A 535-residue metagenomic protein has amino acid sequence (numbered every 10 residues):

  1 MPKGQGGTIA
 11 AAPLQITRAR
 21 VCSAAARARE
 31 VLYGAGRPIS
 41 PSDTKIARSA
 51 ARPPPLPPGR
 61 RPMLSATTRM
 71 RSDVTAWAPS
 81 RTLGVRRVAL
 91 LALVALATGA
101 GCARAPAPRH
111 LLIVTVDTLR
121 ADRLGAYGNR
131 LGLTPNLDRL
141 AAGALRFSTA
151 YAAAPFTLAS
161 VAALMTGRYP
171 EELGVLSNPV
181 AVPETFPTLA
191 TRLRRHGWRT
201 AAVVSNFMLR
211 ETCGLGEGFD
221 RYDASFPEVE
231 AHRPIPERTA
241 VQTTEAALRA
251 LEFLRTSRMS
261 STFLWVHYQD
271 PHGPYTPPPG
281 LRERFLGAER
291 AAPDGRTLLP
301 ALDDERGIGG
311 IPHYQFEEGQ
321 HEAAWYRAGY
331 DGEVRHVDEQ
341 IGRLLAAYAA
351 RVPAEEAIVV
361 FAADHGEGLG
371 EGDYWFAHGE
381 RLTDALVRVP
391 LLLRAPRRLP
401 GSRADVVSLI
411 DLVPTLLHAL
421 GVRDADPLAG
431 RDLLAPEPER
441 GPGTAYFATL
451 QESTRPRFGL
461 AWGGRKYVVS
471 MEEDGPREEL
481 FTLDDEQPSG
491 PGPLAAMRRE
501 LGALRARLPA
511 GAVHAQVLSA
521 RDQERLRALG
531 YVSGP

Functional and structural regions predicted by a protein language model:
P2-I9, P13-L14: Extreme N-terminal basic, low-complexity initiation segments that serve as generic localization/processing leaders
G4-G7, G34-G36, G59, G84 (+2 more regions): Residue-identity detector for glycine
T8, P62, A66-R69, L298-A301 (+1 more regions): Residue-level detector of intrinsically disordered terminal segments
R18-R29, R37-S42, R48-R52, R60-R61 (+2 more regions): Low-acidity, Ser/Thr- and Arg-rich intrinsically disordered low-complexity segments
R71-D73, S80-A100: Sec-dependent bacterial lipoprotein signal peptides
A95-P535: Catalytic domains that recognize anionic headgroups
